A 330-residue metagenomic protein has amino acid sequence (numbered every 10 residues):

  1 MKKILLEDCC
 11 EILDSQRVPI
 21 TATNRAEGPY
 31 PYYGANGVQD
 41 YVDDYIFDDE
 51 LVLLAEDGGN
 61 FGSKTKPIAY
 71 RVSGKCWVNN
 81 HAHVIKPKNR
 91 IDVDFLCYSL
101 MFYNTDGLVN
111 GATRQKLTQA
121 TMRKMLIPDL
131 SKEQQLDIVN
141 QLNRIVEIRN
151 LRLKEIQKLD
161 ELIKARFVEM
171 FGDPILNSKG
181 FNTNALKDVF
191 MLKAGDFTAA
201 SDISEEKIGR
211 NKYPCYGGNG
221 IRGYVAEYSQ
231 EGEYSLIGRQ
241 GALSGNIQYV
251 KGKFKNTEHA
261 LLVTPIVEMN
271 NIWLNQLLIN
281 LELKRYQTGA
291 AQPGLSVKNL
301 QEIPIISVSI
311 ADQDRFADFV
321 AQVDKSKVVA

Functional and structural regions predicted by a protein language model:
M1-R17, A22-G34, L126-N140, I148-S201 (+2 more regions): Non-catalytic DNA-recognition/assembly elements of restriction-modification systems
C9-I12, S99, L108, K116 (+6 more regions): Residues that form generic nucleotide/phosphate-binding pockets
G34-V38, D44-M101, N110, T118 (+5 more regions): A short beta-sheet element
Y103-D106, L281-R285, D324-S326: A common structural junction motif
V109-N110, N150: Active-site region of PLP-dependent enzymes
G111-A112, K132, I138, N256 (+2 more regions): Intrinsic low-complexity/disordered segments
N143: Rossmann-like NAD(P)H-binding beta-loop-alpha module
